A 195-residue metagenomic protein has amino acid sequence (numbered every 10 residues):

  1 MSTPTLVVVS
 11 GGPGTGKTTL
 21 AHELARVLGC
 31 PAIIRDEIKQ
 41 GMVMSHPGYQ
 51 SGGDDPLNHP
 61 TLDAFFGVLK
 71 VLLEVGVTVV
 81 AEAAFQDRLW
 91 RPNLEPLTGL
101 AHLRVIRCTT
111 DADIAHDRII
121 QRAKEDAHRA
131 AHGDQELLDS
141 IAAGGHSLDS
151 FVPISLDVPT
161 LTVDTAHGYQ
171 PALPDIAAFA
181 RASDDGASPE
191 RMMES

Functional and structural regions predicted by a protein language model:
S2-L6, G76-V77: Pre-Walker A (Motif I) flank of P-loop NTPase domains
V9: Hydrophobic anchor at the beta1->P-loop junction of P-loop NTPases
P13: The conserved Walker
G16: Conserved glycine(s) of the Walker
T19-E74: Conserved substrate/cofactor phosphate-moiety recognition/catalytic segment in nucleotide-dependent phosphotransferases
L57-H102: Glycine-rich phosphate-binding loop used to anchor ATP phosphates in small-molecule kinases, encompassing both
G99-Q121, V163: Conserved phosphate-donor/acceptor-positioning beta-strand/loop module used by diverse small-molecule
K124-P174, E190-S195: Small-molecule kinase domains that catalyze NTP-dependent phosphoryl transfer to phosphate-bearing small molecules
